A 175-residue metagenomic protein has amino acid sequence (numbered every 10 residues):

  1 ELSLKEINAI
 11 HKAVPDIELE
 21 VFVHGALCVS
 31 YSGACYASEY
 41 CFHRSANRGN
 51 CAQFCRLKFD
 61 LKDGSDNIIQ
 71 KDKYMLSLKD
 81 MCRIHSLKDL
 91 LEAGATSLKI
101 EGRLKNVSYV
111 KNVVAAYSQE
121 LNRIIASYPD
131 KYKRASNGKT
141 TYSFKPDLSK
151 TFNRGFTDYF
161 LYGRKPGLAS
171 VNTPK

Functional and structural regions predicted by a protein language model:
S3-K175: Surface-exposed amphipathic alpha-helical tracts and adjacent flexible/coil segments at the periphery of soluble enzymes
